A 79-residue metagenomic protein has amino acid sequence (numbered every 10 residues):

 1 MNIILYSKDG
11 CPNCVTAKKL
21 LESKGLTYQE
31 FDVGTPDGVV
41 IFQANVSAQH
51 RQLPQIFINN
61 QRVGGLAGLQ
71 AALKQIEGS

Functional and structural regions predicted by a protein language model:
M1-Q29: Local sequence-structure signature of Cys/Sec-based thiol-disulfide redox active-site neighborhoods
P12, D37, G64: Short alpha-helical
V15-K19, I41, A67-G68: Generic recognition of short, well-ordered alpha-helical segments
D32-R51: Thioredoxin-like thiol-disulfide oxidoreductase module
V46-I56, L66-A67: Structural micro-motif
I58-S79: Non-catalytic, surface beta->alpha helical segment in thiol-disulfide oxidoreductase systems
